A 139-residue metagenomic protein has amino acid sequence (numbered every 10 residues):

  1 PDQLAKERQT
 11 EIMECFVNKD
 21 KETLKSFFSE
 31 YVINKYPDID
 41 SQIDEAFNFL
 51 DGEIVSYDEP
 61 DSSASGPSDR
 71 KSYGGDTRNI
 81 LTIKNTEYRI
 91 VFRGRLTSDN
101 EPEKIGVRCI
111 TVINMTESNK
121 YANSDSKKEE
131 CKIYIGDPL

Functional and structural regions predicted by a protein language model:
P1-N18: Short, low-complexity N-terminal intrinsically disordered segments enriched in polar/charged residues
D2, K19, E30, I83 (+1 more regions): Generic ordered-secondary-structure signal
K25-I83: Short solvent-exposed beta->alpha transition segments
S63-L139: Exposed beta-sheet edge and beta->alpha loop/turn motif
